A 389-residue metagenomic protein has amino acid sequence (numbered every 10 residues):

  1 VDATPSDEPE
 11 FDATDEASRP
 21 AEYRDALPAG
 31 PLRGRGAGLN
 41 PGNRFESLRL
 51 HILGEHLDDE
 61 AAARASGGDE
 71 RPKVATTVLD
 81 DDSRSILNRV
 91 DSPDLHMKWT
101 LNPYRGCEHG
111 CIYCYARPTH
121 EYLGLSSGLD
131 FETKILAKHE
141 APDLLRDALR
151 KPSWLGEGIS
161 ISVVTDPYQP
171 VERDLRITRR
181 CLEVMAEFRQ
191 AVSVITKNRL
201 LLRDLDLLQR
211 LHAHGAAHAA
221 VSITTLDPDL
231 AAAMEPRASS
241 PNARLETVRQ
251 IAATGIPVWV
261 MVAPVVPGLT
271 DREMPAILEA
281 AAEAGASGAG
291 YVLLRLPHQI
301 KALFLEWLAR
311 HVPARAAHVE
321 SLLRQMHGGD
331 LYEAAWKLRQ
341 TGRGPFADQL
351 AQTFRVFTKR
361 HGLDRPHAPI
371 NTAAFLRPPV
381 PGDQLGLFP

Functional and structural regions predicted by a protein language model:
V1-T100, P369: Flexible, acidic/Gly-rich N-terminal and inter-domain linker regions that tether and position cofactor-handling modules
G68-R105, H109-A220, T224-A232, P241-A253: Conserved Radical SAM active-site core
D166-Y168, P264-G268, Q340-T341: Short histidine/acidic/glycine/proline-rich micro-motifs that form metal- and phosphate-coordinating active-site loops
L175-R176, Q209-I223, T270-S287, D348-Q352: Short, electropositive alpha-helical surface patch
L211-A213, R237-A238, I277-E279, E306-R310: Short, hinge-like loop/turn segments at secondary-structure boundaries
D229-R237, A263-V265: Surface-exposed cleft-lining segments at the edges of enzyme active sites
N242-A302, H318-M326, V356-H361: Conserved C-terminal portion of the radical SAM core fold that forms the substrate/S-adenosylmethionine-binding
A302, L308-P389: C-terminal accessory regions of radical SAM enzymes
